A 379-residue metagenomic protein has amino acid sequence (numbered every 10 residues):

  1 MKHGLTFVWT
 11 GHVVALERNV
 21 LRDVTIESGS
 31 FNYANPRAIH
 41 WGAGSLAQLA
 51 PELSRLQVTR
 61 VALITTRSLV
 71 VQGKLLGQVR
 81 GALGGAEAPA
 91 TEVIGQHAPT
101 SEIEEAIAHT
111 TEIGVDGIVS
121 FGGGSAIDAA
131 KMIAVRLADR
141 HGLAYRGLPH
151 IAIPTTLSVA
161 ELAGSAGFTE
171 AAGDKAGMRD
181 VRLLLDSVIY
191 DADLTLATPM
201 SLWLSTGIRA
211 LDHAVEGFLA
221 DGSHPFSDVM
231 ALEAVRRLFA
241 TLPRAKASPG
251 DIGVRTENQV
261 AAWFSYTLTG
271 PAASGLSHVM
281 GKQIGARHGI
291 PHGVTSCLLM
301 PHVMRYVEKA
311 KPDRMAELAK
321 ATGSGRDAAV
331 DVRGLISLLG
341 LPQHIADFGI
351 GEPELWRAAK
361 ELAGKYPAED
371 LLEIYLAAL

Functional and structural regions predicted by a protein language model:
G4-R18, T322-L379: C-terminal charged capping/lid subdomain of soluble metabolic enzymes
F7-G117, I345: ATP/NTP phosphate-donor binding region
L46-L49, Q72-K74, T100, S125-M132 (+2 more regions): Short glycine/serine/threonine-rich phosphate/pyrophosphate-binding segments that cradle anionic phosphate groups
A47, V135-P225, R314-E317: A glycine/threonine-rich phosphate-anchoring loop and its flanking beta-alpha core in nucleotide/phosphate-binding
T110-T155, M280: A short, small-residue-rich loop immediately preceding and capping a beta-strand
L211-V215, N258-Y266, M300, V332 (+3 more regions): Short alpha-helical scaffolding segments that buttress acidic/His motifs in well-ordered protein cores
G217-D331: Active-site segments that bind and position negatively charged phosphate/pyrophosphate groups
